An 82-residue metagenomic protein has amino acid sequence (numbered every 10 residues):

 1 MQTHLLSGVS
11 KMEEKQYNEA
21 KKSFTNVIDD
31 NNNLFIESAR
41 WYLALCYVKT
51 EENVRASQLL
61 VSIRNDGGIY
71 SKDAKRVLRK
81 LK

Functional and structural regions predicted by a protein language model:
M1-K82: Polar, acidic low-complexity tracts enriched in Ser/Thr/Gln/Glu with frequent Gly/Pro and Thr-Pro motifs
